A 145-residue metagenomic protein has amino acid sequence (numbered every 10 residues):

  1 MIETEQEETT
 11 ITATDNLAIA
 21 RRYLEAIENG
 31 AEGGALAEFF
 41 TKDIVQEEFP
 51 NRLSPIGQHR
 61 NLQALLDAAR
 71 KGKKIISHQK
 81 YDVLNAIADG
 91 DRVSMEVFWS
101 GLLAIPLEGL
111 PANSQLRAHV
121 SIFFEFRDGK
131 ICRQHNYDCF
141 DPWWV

Functional and structural regions predicted by a protein language model:
I2-V145: C-terminal and inter-domain tail/linker signature
